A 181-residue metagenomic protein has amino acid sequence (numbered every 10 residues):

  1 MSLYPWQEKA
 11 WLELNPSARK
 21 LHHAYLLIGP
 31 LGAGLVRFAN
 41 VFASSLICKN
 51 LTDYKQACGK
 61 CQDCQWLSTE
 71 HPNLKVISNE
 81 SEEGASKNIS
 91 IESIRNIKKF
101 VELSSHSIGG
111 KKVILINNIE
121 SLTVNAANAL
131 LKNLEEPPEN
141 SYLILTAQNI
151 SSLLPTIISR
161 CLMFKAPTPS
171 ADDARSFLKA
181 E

Functional and structural regions predicted by a protein language model:
M1-I119, Y142: P-loop/Walker A NTP-binding region and its immediately flanking N-terminal helices in P-loop NTPase folds
L27, I116, L130-L131, A147: Hydrophobic residues in beta-strands of the RecA-like P-loop NTPase core, especially within AAA+ ATPase
S78, M163-D173: Conserved AAA+ ATPase "SRH/arginine-finger" region at the nucleotide-binding site
E102-S105, N128-L145: Conserved catalytic/switch belt of AAA+ P-loop NTPases
N118, N149, S170: A generic "binding-loop/recognition-motif" signal
L122: Conserved TIR/SEFIR loop-to-helix hotspot centered on a Trp-containing motif with a nearby acidic residue
N125, A129-L134, N149-L162, K179: Short regulatory helix/loop adjacent to the ATP-binding pocket of P-loop NTPases
D172-E181: AAA+ P-loop NTPase domains with strong preference for DNA replication initiators and clamp-loader complexes
